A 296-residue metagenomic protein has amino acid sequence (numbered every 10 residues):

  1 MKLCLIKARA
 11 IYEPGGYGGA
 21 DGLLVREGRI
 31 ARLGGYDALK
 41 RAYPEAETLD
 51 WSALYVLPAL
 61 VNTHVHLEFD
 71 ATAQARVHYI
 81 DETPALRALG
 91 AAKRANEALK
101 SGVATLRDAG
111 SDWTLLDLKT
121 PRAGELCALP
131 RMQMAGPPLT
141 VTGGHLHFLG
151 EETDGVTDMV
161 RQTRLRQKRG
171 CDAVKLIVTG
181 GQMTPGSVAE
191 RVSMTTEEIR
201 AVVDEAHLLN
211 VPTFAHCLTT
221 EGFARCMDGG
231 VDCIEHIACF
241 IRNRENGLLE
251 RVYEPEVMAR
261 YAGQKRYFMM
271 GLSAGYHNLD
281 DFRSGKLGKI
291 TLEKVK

Functional and structural regions predicted by a protein language model:
M1-A42, V56: N-terminal metal-binding scaffold of metallo-dependent hydrolase/deaminase domains
A38-L57, D81: Active-site metal-binding motif and surrounding structural segment of the metallo-beta-lactamase
L54-R122, L218, C226-G229: Metal-associated gating/positioning segment near the N- to mid-region
A59-R76, R131-L149, I199-D204, F282: N-terminal small/glycine-rich loop or linker at the start of catalytic domains across soluble metabolic enzymes
R76-L89, G144-R161, R191, P212-C217: Active-site mouth loops of central-metabolism enzymes
G90-L115, L129-T140, C171-T184, V211-F214 (+3 more regions): Divalent metal-dependent hydrolysis catalytic cores, especially in the metallo-beta-lactamase
G143-R200, D204, E235: Active-site gating/metal-coordination segments in enzymes
P185-K296: Active-site core of metal-dependent hydrolases
